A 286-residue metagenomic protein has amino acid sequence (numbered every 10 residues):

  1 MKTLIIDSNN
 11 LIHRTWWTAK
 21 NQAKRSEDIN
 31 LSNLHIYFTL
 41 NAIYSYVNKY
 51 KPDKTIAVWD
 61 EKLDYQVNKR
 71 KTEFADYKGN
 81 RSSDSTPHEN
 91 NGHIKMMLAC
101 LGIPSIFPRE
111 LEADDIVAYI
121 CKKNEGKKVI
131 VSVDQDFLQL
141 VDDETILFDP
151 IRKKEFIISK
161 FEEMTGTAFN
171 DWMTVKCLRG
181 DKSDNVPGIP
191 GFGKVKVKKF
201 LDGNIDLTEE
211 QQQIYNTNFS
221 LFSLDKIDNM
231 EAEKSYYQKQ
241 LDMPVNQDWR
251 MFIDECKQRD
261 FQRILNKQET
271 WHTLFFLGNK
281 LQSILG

Functional and structural regions predicted by a protein language model:
K2-V131, F137-E155, S223, N229-D242: Noncatalytic, basic helical substrate-engagement surface that gates or grips nucleic-acid strands
K49-W59, A75-S83, G92, I103-S105 (+2 more regions): Non-catalytic nucleic-acid-binding/docking modules located in mid-to-C-terminal regions of nucleic-acid enzymes
